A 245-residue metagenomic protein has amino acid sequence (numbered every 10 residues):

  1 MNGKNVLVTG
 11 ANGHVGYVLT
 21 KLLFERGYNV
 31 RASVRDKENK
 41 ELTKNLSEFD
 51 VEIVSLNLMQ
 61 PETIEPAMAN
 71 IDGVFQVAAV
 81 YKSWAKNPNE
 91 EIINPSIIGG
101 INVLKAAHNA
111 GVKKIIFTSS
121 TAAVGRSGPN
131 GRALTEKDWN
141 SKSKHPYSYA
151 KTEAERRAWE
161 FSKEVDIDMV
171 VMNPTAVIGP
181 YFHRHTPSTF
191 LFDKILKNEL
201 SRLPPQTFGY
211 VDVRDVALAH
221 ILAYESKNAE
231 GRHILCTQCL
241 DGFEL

Functional and structural regions predicted by a protein language model:
K4-N29: N-terminal Rossmann NAD(P)H-binding glycine-rich loop of SDR-like oxidoreductase domains
K37-I98: NAD(P)H-binding glycine-rich loop region in Rossmannoid oxidoreductase-like domains and their noncatalytic homologs
Q76, V80, A85-Y147: Conserved Rossmann-fold NAD(P)-dependent oxidoreductase catalytic core, especially the SDR/UDP-sugar
A85-K86, N140-K144, H183-R184, F190-V211 (+1 more regions): A conserved pocket-lining segment of Rossmann-fold NAD(P)-dependent short-chain dehydrogenase/reductase
K142-V170: Active-site Tyr-X1-5-Lys
E164-D168, G179-L191, A223-H233: Glycine/proline-rich active-site loop of Rossmann-fold NAD(P)-dependent oxidoreductases
A219-L245: Mid/C-terminal beta-alpha module of Rossmann-like enzyme folds, strongest in SDR-family dehydrogenases/epimerases
